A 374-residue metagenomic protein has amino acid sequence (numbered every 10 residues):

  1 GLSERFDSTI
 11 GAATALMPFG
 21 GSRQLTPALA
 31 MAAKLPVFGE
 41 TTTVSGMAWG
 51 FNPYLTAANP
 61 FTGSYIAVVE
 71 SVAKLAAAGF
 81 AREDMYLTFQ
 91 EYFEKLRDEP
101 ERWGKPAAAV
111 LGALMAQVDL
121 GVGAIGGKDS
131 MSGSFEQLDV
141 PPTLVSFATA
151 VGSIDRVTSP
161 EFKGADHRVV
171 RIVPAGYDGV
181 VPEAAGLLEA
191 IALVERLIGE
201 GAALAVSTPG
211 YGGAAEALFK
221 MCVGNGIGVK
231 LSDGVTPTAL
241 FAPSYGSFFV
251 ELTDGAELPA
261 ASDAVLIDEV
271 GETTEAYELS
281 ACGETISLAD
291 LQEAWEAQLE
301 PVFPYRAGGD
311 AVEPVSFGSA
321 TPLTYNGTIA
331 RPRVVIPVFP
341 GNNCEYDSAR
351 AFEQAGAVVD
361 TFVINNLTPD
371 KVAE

Functional and structural regions predicted by a protein language model:
G1-T43, A48-T56, E101-A108, G123-S244 (+4 more regions): Intein/HINT protein-splicing elements and their conserved insertion hotspots or analogous self-processing inserts
P53-L55, Y92-R97, T236-T238, N365-T368: Short, solvent-exposed loop/turn segments at secondary-structure junctions
A57-G133: A glycine-rich phosphate/pyrophosphate-binding beta-strand-loop-alpha-helix module
A76, L114, V118, I198-G199 (+2 more regions): Anion (oxyanion) recognition and catalysis
F80, A202, A357: Short phosphate-binding/catalytic loops that engage adenosine nucleotides
F249-T253: Short hydrophobic/aromatic beta-strand micro-patches that form the beta-sheet surface supporting nucleotide- or nucleic
A351-E374: Flexible gly/pro-rich beta->alpha loop and the following alpha-helix that scaffold active-site loops
